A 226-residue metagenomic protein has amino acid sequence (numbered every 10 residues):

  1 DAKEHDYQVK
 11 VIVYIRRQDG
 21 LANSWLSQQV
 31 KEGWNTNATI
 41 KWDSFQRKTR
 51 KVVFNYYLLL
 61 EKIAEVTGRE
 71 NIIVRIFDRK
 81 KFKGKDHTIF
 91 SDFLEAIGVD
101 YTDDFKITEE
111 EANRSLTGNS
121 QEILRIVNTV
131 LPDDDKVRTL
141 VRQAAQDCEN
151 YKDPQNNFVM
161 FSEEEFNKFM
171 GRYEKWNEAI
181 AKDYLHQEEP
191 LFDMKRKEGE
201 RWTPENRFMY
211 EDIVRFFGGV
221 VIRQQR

Functional and structural regions predicted by a protein language model:
D1-R226: Anion-recognition interface
